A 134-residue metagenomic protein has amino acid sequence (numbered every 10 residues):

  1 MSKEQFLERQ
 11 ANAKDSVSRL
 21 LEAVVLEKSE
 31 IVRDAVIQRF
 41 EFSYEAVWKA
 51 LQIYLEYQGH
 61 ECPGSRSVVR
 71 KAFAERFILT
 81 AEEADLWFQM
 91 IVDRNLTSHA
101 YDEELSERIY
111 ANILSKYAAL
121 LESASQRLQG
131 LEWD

Functional and structural regions predicted by a protein language model:
M1-D134: Solvent-exposed interaction patches of small proteins and small membrane subunits
